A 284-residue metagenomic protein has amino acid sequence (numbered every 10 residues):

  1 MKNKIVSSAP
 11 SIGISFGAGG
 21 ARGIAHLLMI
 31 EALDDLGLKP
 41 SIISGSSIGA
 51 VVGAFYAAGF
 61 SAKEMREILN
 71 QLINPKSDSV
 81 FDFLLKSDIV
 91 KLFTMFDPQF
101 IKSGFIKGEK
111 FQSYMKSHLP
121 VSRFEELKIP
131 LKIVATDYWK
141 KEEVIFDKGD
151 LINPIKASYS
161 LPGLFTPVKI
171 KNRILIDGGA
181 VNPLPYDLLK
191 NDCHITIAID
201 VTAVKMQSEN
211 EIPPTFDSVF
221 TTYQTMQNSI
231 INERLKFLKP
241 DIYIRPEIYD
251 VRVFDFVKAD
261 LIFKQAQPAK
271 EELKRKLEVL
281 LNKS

Functional and structural regions predicted by a protein language model:
M1-S46, A54-S284: Patatin-like phospholipase
